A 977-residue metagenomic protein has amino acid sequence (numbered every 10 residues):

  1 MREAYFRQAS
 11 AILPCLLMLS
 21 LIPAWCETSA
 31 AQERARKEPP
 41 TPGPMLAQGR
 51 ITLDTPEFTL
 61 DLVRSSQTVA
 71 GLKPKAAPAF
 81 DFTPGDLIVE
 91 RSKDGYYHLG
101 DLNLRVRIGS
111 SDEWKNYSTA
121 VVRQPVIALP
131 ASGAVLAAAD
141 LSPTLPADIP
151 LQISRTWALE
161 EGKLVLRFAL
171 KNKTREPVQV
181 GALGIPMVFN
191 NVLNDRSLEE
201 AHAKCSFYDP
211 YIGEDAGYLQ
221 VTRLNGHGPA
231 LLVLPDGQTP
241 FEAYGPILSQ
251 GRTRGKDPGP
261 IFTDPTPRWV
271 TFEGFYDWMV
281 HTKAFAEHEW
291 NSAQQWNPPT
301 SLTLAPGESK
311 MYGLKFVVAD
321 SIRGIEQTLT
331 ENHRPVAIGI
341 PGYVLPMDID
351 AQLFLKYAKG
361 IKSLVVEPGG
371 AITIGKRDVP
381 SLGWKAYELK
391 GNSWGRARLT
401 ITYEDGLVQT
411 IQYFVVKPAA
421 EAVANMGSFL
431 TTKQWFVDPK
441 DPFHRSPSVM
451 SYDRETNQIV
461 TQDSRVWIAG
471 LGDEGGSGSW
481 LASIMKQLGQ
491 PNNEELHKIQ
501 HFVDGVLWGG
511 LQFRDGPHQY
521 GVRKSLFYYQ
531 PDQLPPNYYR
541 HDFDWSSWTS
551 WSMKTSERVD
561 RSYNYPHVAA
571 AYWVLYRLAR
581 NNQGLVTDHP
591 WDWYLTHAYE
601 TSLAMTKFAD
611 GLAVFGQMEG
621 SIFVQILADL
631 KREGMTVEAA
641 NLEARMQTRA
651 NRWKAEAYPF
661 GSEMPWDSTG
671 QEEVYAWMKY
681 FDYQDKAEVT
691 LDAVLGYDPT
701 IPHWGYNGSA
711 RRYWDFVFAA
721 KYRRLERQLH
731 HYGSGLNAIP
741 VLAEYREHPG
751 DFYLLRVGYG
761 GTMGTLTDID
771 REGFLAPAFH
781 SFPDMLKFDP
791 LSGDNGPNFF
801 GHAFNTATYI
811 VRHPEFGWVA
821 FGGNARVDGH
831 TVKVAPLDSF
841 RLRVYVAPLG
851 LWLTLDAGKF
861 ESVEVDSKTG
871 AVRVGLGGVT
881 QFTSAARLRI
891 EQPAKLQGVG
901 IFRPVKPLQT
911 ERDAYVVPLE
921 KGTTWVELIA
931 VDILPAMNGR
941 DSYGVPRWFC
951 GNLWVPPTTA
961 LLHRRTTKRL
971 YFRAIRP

Functional and structural regions predicted by a protein language model:
T41-L145, N190-E199, K204-F285: Acidic-aromatic substrate-binding/catalytic surfaces of carbohydrate-active enzymes
E57, L302-D320, G922-E927, K968-L970: Short Pro-Gly-centered flexible turn/kink motifs
S65, T144-I153, L159-N225, L407 (+1 more regions): Acidic (Asp/Glu-rich), glycine- and aromatic
L193-L198, T328, H333-D348, Q409-S451: Low-complexity, Pro/Ser/Thr- and charge-rich linker/hinge segments at domain boundaries
K310, I338-K362: Solvent-exposed, low-complexity, repeat-rich "mucin-like" stalks and linkers
M311-G313, D441, R445-G489, N493 (+3 more regions): Catalytic domains of carbohydrate-active enzymes that cleave complex glycans
K359-N425: Extended acidic/polar, glycine-enriched regions that form or flank non-catalytic beta-rich accessory modules
W394-L407, T924-D932, A936-D941, K968-A974: Short, aromatic- and glycine-rich surface loops/edge beta-strands on solvent-exposed regions
